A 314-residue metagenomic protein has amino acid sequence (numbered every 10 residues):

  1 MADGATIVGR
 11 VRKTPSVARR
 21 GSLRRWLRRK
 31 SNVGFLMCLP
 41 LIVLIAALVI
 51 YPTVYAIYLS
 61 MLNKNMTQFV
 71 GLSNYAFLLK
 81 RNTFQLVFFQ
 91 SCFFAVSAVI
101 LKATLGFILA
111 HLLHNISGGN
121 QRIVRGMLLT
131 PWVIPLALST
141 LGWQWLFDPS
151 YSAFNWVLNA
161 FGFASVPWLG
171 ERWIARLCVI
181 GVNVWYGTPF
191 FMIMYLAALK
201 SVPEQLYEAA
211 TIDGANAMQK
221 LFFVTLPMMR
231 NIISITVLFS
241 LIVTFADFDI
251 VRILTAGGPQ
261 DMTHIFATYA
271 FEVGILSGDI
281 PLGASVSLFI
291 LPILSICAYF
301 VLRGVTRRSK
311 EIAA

Functional and structural regions predicted by a protein language model:
M1-R29: Short, Lys/Arg-rich, polar N-terminal cytosolic tail immediately upstream of the first transmembrane signal-anchor
K30-A314: A structural signal for multi-pass alpha-helical bundles of membrane permease subunits that mediate small-molecule
